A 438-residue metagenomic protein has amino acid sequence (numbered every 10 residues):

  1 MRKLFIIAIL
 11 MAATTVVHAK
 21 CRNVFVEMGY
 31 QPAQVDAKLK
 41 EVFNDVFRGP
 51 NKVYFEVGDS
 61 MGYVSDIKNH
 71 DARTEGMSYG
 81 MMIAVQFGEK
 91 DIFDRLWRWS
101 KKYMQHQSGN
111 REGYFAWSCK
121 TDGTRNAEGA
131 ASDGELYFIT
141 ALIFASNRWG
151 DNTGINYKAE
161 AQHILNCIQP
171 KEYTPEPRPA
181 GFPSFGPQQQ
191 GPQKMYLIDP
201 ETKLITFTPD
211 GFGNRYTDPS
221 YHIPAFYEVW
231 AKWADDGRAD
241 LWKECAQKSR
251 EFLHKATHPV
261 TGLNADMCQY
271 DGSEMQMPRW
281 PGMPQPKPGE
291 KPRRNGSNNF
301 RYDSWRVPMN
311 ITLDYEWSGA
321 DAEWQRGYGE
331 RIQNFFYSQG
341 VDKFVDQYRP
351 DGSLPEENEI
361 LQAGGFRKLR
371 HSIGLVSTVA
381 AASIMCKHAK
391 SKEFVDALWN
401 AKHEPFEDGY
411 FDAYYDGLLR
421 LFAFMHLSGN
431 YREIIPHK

Functional and structural regions predicted by a protein language model:
L4-A13: Sec-dependent N-terminal signal peptides
T15-A19: Sec/Tat signal peptide C-region and signal peptidase I cleavage site
K20-E41, R48, I67-T74, G109-Y114 (+4 more regions): Extended ligand-binding clefts on enzyme/binding-domain cores
K20-G29, N310, A382-K438: Terminal, non-catalytic domain-edge segments
K38-G76, A84-A127: Internal amphipathic alpha-helical repeat/solenoid segments
H70-M77, T124-W149: Aromatic-rich carbohydrate-recognition surfaces in CAZymes
G80, I92-F93, G154, A161 (+4 more regions): Solenoid-repeat scaffolds in large eukaryotic assemblies
M81-G88, Y137-R148, A225-K232, M309-E316 (+2 more regions): Short glycine/serine- and small hydrophobic-enriched flexible loop segments
